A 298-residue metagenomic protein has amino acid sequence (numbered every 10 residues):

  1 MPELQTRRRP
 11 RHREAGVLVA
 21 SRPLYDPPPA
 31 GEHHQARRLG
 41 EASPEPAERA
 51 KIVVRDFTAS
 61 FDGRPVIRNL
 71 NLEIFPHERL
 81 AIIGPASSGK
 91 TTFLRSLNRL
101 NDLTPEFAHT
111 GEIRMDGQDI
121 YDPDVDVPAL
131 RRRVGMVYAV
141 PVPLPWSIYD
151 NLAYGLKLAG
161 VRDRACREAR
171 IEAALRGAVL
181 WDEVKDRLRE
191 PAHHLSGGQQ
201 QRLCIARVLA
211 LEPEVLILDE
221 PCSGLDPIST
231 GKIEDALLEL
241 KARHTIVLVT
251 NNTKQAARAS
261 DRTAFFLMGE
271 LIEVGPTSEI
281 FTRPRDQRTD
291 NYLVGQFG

Functional and structural regions predicted by a protein language model:
E106-H109, D119-G135, L158, L240-A242 (+1 more regions): ABC ATPase NBD coupling module
E112, Q118-D119, A165-D186: Conserved ABC ATPase "signature" region
E190-L195, Q199: Conserved ABC ATPase signature
E212: Conserved catalytic motifs of ABC-family nucleotide-binding domains
L216-D219: Catalytic Walker B motif of ABC-type/P-loop ATPase nucleotide-binding domains
T230-A242: Helical segment within the ABC ATPase nucleotide-binding domain
V274-G275: ABC ATPase "signature
